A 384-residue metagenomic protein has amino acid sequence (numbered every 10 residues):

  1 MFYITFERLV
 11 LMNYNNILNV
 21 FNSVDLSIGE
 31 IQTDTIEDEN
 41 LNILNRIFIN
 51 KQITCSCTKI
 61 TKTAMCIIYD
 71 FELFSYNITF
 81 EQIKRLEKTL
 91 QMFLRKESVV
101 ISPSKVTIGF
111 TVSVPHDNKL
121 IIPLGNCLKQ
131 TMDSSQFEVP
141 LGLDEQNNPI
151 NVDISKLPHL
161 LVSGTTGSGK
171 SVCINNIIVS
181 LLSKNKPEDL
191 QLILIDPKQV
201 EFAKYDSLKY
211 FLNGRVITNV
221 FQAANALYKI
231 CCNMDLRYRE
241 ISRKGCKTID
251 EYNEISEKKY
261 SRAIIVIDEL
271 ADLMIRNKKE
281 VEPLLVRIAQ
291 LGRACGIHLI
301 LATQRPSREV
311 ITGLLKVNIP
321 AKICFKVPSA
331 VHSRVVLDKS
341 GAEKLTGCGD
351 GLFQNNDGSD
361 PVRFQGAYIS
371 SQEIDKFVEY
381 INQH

Functional and structural regions predicted by a protein language model:
I4-S27, I43-R85, T89-K96, V100-S113 (+4 more regions): P-loop NTPase catalytic phosphate-binding loop
I31-E39, I78-T79: Short, surface-exposed ligand-recognition loops at beta-strand->loop->(often short) alpha-helix junctions that present
E251-E257: Conserved alpha-helical scaffold flanking the Walker A/P-loop in AAA+ ATPase domains
